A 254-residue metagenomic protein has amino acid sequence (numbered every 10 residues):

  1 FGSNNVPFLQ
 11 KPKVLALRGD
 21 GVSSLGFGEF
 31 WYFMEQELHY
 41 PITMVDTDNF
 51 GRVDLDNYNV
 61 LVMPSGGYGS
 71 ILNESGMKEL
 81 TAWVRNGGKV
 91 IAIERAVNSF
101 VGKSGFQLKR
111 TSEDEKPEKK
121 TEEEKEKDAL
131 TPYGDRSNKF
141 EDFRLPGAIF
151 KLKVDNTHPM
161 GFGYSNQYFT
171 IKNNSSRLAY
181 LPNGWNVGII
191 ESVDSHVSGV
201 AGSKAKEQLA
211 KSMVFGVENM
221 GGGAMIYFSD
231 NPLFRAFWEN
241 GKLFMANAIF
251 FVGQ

Functional and structural regions predicted by a protein language model:
F1-P64: Aromatic-Pro/Gly-enriched surface loop or interdomain linker that acts as a lid/target-recognition segment
S3-P7, Q36-Y40, N138, T157-P159 (+2 more regions): Extracellular ligand-binding/catalytic regions of CAZymes and related secreted enzymes and adhesion modules
K13-L15, P41-I42, N59-L61, G88-I91 (+3 more regions): Beta-sheet entry/capping signal
L17-G19, V45-T47, L61-S65, I91-E94 (+3 more regions): Generic beta-strand/beta-sheet core signal
D20-S23, N49-G51, G66-S70, A96-F100 (+5 more regions): Solvent-exposed loop/turn segments at secondary-structure junctions within structured extracellular/periplasmic domains
Y32-F33, M77, G105-R110, K242-F244: Short secondary-structure boundary/capping segments
N59-V101, G222, F228, A248: Short alpha-beta junction capping motif
G105-S198, G202: An acidic, glycine-rich "communication" segment
